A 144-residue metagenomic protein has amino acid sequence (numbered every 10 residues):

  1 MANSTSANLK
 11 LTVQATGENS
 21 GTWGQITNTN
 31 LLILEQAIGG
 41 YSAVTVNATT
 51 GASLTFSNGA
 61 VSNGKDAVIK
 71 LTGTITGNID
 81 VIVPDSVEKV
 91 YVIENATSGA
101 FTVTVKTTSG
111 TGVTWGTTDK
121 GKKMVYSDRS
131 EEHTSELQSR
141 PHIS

Functional and structural regions predicted by a protein language model:
A2-L9, V13-V103: Exposed extracellular interaction/assembly regions and N-terminal maturation sites
G24-T29, D119-R129: Extracellular disulfide-bonded cysteine-rich modules/repeats
I79-V81, T111-T117, G121-K123: Parallel beta-helix/beta-solenoid repeats that form elongated, surface-exposed shafts/blades used for receptor binding
V87, G121, R140: A generic "binding-loop/recognition-motif" signal
H133-S144: Single conserved hydrophobic/aromatic residue that forms the stacking wall/gate of nucleotide- or nucleobase-binding
